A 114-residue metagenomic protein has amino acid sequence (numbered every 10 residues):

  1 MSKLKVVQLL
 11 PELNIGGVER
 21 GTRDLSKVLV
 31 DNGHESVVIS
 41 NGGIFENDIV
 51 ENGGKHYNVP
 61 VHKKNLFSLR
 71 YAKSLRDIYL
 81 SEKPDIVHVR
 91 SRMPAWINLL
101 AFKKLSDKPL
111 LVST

Functional and structural regions predicted by a protein language model:
K3: Phosphate-coordination loops involved in phosphoryl transfer and adenosine-cofactor binding
V6, I86, K103-T114: Active-site proximal beta-strand in glycosyltransferases
Q8-R70: N-terminal strand-loop element at the rim of the active site of nucleotide-sugar-dependent glycosyltransferases
D24, R70-I78, W96-I97: Alpha-helical elements of Rossmann-like donor-binding domains used by nucleotide-donor carbohydrate transfer enzymes
G54-N58, L75-D77, K104-D107: Short, hinge-like loop/turn segments at secondary-structure boundaries
Y79, K83-D85: Proline-aspartate-enriched helix->loop->beta-strand connector
V89-A95: Short His-centered aromatic/hydrophobic patch
